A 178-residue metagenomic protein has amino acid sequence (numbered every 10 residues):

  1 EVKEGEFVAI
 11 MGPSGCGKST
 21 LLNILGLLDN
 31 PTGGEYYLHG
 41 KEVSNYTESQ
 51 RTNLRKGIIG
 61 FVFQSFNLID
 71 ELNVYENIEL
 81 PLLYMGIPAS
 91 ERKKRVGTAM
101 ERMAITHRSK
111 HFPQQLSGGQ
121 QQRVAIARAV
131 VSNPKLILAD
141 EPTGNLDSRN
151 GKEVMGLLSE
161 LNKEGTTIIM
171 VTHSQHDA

Functional and structural regions predicted by a protein language model:
E1-A178: ABC family nucleotide-binding domain
